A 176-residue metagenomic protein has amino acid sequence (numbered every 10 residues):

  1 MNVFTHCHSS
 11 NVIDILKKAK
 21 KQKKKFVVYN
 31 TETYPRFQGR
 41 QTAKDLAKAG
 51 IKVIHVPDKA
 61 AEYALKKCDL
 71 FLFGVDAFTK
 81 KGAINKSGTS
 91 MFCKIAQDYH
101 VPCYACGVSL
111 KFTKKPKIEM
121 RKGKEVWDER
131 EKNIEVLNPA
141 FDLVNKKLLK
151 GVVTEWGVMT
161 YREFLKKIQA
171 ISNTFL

Functional and structural regions predicted by a protein language model:
M1-H55: N-terminal active-site beta-alpha-beta segment that forms phosphate/nucleotide-binding and substrate-recognition loops
T31-L176: Conserved phosphate- and dinucleotide-binding cores of soluble alpha/beta proteins, encompassing both enzyme active
